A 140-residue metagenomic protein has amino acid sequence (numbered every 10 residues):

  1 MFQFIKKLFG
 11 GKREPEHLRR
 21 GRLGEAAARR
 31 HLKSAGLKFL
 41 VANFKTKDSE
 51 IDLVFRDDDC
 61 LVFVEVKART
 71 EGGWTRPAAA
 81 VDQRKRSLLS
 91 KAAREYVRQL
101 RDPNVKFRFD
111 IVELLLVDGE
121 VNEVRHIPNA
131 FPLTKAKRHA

Functional and structural regions predicted by a protein language model:
M1-L8, K12, K91, P132-A140: Surface-exposed interaction regions that form or flank ligand-binding interfaces
M1-V41: Acidic-basic catalytic patches of nuclease active cores, encompassing PD-(D/E)XK and other metal-cofactor nuclease
E25, E50, E65, E113: Acidic-residue sensor for enzyme active/binding pockets
L32, I51-W74, V81, L89: Conserved catalytic cores of phosphodiester-cleaving nucleases, focusing on short active-site segments
A35-K45, A68, T75-R108, V112: Amphipathic, hydrophobic secondary-structure cores in small proteins
K47-S49, E120: Short acidic/glycine-enriched loop/turn segments that link adjacent beta-strands
W74-R76, A136-K137: A short, polar/proline- and glycine-enriched secondary-structure boundary/capping micro-motif
Q99-A140: Domain-level recognition of nuclease-like catalytic cores that cleave nucleotide substrates
